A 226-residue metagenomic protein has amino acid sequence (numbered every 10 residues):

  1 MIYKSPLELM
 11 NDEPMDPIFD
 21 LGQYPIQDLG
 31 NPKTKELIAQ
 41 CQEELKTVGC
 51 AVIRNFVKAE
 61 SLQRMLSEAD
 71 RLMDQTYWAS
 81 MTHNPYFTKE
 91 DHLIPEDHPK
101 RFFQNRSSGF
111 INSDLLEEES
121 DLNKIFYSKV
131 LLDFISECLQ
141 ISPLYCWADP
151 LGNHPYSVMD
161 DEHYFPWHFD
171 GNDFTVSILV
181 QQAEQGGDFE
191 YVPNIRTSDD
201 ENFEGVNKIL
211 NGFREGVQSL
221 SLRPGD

Functional and structural regions predicted by a protein language model:
M1-T47: Fe(II)/2-oxoglutarate
Q27-G30, K35, A39, F56 (+1 more regions): Basic/polar, acidic-poor N-terminal "presequence/leader" segments that form or can form short amphipathic helices
C41, G49, R64-L66: A structural signal for short hydrophobic/aromatic patches embedded in well-ordered alpha helices
A51-V57: Short amphipathic
V57-E60, R64-T76, E96-D149: Signature of the catalytic double-stranded beta-helix
S67, R71-K89, V192: Short, solvent-exposed beta-strand-terminating loops
H92-E96, G171-F174: Long, compositionally biased
L116-N123, V130-P224: Catalytic core of non-heme Fe(II) oxygenases with the double-stranded beta-helix
